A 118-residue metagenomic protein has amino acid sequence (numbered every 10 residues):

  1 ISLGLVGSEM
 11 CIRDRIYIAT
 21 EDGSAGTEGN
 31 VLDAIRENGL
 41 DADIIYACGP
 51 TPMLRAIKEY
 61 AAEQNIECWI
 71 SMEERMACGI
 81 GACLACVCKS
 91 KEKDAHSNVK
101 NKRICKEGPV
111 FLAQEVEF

Functional and structural regions predicted by a protein language model:
I1-I12: Single conserved hydrophobic/aromatic residue that forms the stacking wall/gate of nucleotide- or nucleobase-binding
S8, Y60-N65, C86-V87: Short, solvent-exposed amphipathic alpha-helical segments in soluble enzyme and RNA/protein-processing domains
R15-G26: Glycine-rich phosphate-binding "P-loop"
I16-I18, E37-I44, C88-N101: A polyampholytic, Gly/Pro-enriched intrinsically disordered region
E21-G23, M72-A77: Short, acidic/turn-prone active-site loops that include or flank metal/cofactor- and phosphate-binding residues
N30-R36, A82-V87: Short, surface-exposed amphipathic charged segments that create phosphate/polyanion-binding patches used for binding
V31-E74: A glycine-rich beta-strand to alpha-helix segment that forms a phosphate/ribose-binding loop at ligand/cofactor sites
T51, E74-P109: Local cysteine-cluster metal-coordination motifs and their immediate loop/turn environment, predominantly Fe-S cluster
